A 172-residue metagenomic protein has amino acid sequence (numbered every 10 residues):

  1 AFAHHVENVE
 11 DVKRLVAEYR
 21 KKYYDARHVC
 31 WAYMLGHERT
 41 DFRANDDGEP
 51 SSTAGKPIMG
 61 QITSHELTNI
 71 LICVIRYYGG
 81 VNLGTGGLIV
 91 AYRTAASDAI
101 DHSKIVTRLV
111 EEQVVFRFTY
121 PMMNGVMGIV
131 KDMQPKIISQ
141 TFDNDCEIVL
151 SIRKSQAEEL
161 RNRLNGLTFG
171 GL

Functional and structural regions predicted by a protein language model:
A1-T53: C-terminal regulatory domains involved in ligand/effector binding and gene-expression control
N8-V9, T119-M123, R153-E158: Helix N-cap motif at beta-to-alpha junctions
L15-V16, V126-D132, E159-T168: Short amphipathic alpha-helices in soluble, non-transmembrane regions that often serve as interface/regulatory elements
Y23-A26, M133-I138, N165-L172: A common structural junction motif
T68-G79: Glycine- and acidic-rich phosphate- and metal-coordinating loops
K104-Y120, I148-L150: Short glycine-/aliphatic-rich beta-strand segments at the starts of folded cytosolic domains
R117-P135: Short amphipathic alpha-helix segments
I137-K154: Non-DNA-binding regulatory cores of transcription-related proteins, predominantly C-terminal effector-binding
